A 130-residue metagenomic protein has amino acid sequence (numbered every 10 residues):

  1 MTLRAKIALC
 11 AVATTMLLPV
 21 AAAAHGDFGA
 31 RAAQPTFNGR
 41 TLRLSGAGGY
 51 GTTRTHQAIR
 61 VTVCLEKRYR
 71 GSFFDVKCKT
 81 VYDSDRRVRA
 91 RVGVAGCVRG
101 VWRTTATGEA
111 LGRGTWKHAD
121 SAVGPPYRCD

Functional and structural regions predicted by a protein language model:
M1-G39: N-terminal prepro-regions of secreted/extracellular proteins
A24-D130: Post-signal peptide N-terminal regions of Sec-secreted extracellular proteins
